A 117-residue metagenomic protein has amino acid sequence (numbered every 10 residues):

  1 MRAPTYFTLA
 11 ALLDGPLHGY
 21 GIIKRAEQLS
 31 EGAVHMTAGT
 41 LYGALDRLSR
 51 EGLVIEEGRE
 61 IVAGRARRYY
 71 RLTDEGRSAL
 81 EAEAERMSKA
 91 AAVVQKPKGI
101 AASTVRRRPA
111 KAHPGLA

Functional and structural regions predicted by a protein language model:
M1-T40: N-terminal helix-turn-helix DNA-binding core of bacterial DNA-binding proteins
I23-E27, S49, R71: Short, surface-exposed helix/turn micro-motifs that flank interaction/cofactor sites
L41-L48: Basic amphipathic alpha-helical segments that dock to polyanions
G52: Glycine-centered, phosphate/nucleic-acid-interacting loop/turn motifs that mediate DNA/RNA or nucleotide
E56: Short beta-strand "wing" residues that participate in macromolecule-binding interfaces
I61-A84: Basic, amphipathic "hinge/linker" alpha-helix immediately C-terminal to the N-terminal HTH DNA-binding motif
S78-A117: Amphipathic alpha-helical dimerization/coiled-coil segments that flank or bridge DNA-binding/regulatory modules
